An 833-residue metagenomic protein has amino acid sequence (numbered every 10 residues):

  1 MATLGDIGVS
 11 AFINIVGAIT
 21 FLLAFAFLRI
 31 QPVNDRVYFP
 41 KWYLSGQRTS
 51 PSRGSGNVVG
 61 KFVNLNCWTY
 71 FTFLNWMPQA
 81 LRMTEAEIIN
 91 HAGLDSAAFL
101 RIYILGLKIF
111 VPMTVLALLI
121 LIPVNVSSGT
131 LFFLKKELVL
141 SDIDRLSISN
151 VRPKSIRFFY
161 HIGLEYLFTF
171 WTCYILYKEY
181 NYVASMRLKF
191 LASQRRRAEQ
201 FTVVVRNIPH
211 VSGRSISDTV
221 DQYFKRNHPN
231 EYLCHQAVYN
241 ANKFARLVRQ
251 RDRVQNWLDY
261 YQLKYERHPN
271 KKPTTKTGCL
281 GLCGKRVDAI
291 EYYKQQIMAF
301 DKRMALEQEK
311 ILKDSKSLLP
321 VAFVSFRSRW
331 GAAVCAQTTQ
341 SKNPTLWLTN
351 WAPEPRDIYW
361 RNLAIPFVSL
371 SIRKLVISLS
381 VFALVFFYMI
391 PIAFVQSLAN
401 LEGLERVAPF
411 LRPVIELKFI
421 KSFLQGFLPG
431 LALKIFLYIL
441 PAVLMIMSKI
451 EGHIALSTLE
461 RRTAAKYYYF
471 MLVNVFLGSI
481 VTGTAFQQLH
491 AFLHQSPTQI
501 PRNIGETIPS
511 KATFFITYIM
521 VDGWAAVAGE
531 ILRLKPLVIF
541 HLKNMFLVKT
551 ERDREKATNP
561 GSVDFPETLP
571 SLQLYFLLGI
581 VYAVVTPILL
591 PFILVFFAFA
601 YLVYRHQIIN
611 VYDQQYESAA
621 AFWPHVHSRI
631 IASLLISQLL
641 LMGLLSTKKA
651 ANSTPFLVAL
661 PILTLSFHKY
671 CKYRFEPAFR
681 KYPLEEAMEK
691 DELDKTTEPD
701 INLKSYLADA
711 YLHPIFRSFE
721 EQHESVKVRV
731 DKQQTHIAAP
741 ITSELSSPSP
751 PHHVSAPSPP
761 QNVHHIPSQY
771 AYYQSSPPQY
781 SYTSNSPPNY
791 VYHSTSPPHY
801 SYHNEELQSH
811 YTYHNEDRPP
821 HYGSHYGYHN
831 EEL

Functional and structural regions predicted by a protein language model:
M1, V287, P751, A771-Y772 (+2 more regions): Long, compositionally biased terminal regions
M1-S747, P751-H752, P760, H765 (+1 more regions): Transmembrane transport/permeation module of multi-pass membrane proteins
R729, H736-E744, N789, Y811-Y813 (+1 more regions): Extreme C-terminal disordered tails of eukaryotic proteins encode short linear targeting/docking signals used
T742-S746, S755, Y772-Y773, Y782-T783 (+3 more regions): Intrinsically disordered, low-complexity terminal tails of multi-pass plasma-membrane proteins
P750-P751, P759-P760, P767-S768, P777-P778 (+6 more regions): Intrinsically disordered, low-complexity proline-rich tandem-repeat tracts
H765, S801-Y802, T812, G827: Glycine-centered signal
